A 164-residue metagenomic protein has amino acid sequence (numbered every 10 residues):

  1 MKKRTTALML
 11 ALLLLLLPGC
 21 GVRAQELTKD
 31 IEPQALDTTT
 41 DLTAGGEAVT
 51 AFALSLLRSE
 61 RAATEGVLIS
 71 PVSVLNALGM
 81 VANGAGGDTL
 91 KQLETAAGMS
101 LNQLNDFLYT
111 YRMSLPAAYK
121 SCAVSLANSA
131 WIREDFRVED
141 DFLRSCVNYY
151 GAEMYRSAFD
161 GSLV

Functional and structural regions predicted by a protein language model:
K3-A11: Sec-dependent signal peptide recognition, specifically the positively charged N-region followed immediately by
L16-G19: C-terminal motif of bacterial Sec signal peptides marking the signal peptidase cleavage site
G21-R23: Bacterial signal peptide processing site
Q25-S55: N-terminal export signals and maturation junctions of secreted/periplasmic proteins
I31-Q34, N83-M113: Active-site-surrounding "flap" and adjacent substrate/cofactor-binding loops of secreted or lumenal enzymes, prototyped
A48, F52-L56, S73-V74, T89 (+6 more regions): Stable alpha-helical elements in mature extracytoplasmic
T64, L104-V164: Non-catalytic, conformational "gating/processing" segments within enzyme and secreted inhibitor domains
V67-V74, L78-A85: Active-site-proximal helix/loop microenvironment of the serine DD-peptidase/beta-lactamase transpeptidase fold
